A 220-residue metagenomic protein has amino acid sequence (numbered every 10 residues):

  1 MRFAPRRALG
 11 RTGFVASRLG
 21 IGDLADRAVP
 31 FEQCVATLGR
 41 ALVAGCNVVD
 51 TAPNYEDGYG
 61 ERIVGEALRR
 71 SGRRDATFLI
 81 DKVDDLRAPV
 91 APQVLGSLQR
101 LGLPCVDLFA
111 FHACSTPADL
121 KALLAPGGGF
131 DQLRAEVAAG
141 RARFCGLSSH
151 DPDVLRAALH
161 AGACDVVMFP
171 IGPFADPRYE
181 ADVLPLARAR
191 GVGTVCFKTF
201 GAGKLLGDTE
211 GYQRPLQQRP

Functional and structural regions predicted by a protein language model:
M1-A76: N-terminal binding-site loop/beta-alpha segment at the start of enzyme catalytic domains that lines or forms
G10-V15, L42-V43, G65-A76, L95-P104 (+2 more regions): Acidic (Asp/Glu)-rich catalytic clusters
L19-E32, I80-P89, L120-K121, G211-R219: Active-site mouth loops of central-metabolism enzymes
D26, N54-Y55, H150-D153, F200-G201: Short glycine-enriched loops at secondary-structure junctions
E32, L86-D182, R188-V195: Glycine/proline-rich, positively charged, aromatic-decorated active-site loop/lid region on the catalytic face
V48-N54, L79-D81, R143-G146, V167-P170: Short catalytic-loop micro-motif centered on adjacent basic/acidic residues
G60-E61, P117, L155-R156, L206-G207: Short Asp/Glu-rich motifs
V137, L159-A161, V192-V195, T199-P220: Conserved short secondary-structure transition element at the edge of the structured enzyme core that lines
